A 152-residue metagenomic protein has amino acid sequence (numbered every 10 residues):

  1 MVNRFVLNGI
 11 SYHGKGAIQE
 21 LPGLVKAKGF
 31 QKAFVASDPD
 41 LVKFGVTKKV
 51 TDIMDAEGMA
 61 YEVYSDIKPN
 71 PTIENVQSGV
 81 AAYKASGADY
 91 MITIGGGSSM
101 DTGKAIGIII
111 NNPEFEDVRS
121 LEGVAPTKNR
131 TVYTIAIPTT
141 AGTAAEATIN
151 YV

Functional and structural regions predicted by a protein language model:
M1-Y90: ATP/NTP phosphate-donor binding region
E74-V152: Glycine/threonine-rich beta-strand-loop-alpha-helix active-site module that forms ligand/phosphate-binding
